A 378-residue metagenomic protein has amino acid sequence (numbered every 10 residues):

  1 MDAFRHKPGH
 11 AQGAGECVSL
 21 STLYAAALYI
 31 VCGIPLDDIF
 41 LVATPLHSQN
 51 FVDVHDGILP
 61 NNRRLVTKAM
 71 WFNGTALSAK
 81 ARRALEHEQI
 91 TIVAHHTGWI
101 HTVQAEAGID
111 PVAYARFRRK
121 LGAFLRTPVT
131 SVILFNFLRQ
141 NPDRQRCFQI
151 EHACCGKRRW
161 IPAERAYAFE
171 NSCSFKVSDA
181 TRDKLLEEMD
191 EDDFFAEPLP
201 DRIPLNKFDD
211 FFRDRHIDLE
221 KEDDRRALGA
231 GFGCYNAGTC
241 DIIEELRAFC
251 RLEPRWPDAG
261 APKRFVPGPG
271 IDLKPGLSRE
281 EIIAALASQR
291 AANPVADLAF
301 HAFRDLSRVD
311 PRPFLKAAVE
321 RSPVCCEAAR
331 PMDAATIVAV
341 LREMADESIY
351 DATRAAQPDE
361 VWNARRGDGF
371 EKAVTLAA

Functional and structural regions predicted by a protein language model:
M1-A378: A structural boundary/capping signal
